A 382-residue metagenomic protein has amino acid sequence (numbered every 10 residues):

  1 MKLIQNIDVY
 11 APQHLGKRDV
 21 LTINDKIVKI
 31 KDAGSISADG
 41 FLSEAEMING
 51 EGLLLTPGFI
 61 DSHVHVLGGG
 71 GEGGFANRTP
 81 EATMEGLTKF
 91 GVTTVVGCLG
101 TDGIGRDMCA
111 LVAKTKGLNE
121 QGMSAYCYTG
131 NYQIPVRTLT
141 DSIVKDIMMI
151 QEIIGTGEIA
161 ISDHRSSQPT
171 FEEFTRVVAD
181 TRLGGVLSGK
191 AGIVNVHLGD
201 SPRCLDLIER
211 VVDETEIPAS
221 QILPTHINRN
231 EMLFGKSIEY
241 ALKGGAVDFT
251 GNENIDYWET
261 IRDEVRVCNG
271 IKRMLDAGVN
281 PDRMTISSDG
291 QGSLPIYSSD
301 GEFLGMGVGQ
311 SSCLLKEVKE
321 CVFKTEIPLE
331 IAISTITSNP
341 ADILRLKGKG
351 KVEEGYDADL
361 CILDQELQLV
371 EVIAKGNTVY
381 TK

Functional and structural regions predicted by a protein language model:
M1, V9-T56: Histidine-rich, glycine-flanked metal-binding segment
I7, V20, D25, G52 (+11 more regions): Divalent metal-coordination and catalytic microenvironments
I7-V9, I27, V352-K382: C-terminal cap of metal-dependent C-N hydrolases
L42-A45, G50-A113: Metal-associated gating/positioning segment near the N- to mid-region
G70, G74-N77, E81-G97, D146-S167 (+5 more regions): Active-site gating loops and adjacent loop-to-helix segments of metal-dependent hydrolytic enzymes
A82-P135, Q151-H164, V186-S201, S220-T225: Divalent metal-dependent hydrolysis catalytic cores, especially in the metallo-beta-lactamase
D180-P295, F303-L304: Active-site core of metal-dependent hydrolases
D276-Y356, L360-L363: His/Asp/Glu-enriched, well-ordered alpha-helical/loop segment that forms or immediately abuts the divalent-metal
